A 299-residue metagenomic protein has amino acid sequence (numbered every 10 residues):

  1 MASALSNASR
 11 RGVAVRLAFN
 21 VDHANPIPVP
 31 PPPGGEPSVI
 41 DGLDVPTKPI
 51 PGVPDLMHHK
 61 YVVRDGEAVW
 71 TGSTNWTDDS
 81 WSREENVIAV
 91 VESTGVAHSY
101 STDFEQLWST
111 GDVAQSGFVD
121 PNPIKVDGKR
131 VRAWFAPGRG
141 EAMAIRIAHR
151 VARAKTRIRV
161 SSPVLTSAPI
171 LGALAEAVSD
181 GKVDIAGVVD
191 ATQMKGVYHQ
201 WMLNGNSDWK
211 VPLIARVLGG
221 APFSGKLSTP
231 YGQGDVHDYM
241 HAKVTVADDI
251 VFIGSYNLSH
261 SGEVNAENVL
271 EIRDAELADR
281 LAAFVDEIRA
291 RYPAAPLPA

Functional and structural regions predicted by a protein language model:
A2-V69, T74, D78-R83, V90-S109 (+5 more regions): PLD/PLD-like phosphodiesterase catalytic module centered on the HKD motif
A24, A133-F135, S161: Short, contiguous strand/loop micro-motifs
S109-G138: Active-site cores of enzymes that catalyze phosphoryl transfer or operate on phosphate-rich substrates
R130-R153: Extracellular/periplasmic Venus flytrap/periplasmic-binding protein
K155, S162-L165: Long, repeat-rich segments with strong aromatic
